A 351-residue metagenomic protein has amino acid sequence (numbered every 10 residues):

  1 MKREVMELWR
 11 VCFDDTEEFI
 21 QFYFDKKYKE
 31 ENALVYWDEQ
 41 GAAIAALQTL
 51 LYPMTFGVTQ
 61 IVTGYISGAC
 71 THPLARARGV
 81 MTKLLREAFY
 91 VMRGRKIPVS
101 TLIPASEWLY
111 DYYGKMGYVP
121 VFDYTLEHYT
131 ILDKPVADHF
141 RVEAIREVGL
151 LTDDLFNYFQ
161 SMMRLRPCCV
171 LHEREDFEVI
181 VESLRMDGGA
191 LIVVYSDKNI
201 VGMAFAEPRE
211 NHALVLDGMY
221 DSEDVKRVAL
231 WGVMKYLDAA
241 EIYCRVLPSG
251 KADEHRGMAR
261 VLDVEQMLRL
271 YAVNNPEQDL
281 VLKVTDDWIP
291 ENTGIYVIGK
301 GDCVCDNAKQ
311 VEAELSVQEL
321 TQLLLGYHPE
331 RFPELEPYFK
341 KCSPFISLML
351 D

Functional and structural regions predicted by a protein language model:
M1-L51, V58-Y65, K134-R174, R209-A213: Short amphipathic alpha-helix that is part of the acyltransferase structural core
I61-P73, N211-S222: Conserved acetyl-CoA binding element of GNAT-fold acetyltransferases
G68-T71, A77-Y90, E223-K235: Conserved acetyl-CoA-binding loop-helix of GNAT-fold acetyltransferases
L85, M92-A105, L237-P248: Conserved GNAT acetyl-CoA-binding A-motif
G114-V136, L216-E223, L230-D351: Active-site/acyl-donor-binding loops of N-acyltransferases
P120-R227, W231-K235, R269-P276, L280: Amide-forming acyltransferase catalytic core, primarily the GNAT-like/NAT-type and related acyltransferase folds
